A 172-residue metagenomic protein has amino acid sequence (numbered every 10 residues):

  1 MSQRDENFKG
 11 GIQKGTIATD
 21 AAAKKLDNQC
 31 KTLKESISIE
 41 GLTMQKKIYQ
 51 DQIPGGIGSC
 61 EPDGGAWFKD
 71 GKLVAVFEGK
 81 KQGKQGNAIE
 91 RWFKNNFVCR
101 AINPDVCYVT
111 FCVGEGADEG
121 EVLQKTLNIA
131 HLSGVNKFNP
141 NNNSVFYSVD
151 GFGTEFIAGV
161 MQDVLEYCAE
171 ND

Functional and structural regions predicted by a protein language model:
M1-I48: Interdomain/boundary linker segments immediately adjacent to catalytic/signaling cores
R4-G11, G86-I89, D118-Q124: Short, flexible/disordered intra-domain loops and linkers
I17, E40, E78, E119-L123 (+1 more regions): Eukaryote-skewed repeat-based solenoidal scaffolds used as protein-protein interaction platforms, primarily
E35-D70: Active-site metal-binding core of divalent-cation-utilizing nuclease and nuclease-like domains
G64-A66, V74-G83: Conserved catalytic cores of phosphodiester-cleaving nucleases, focusing on short active-site segments
E78-R91, E115-G116: Short beta-strand-loop-alpha-helix junction that forms the active-site gateway of nucleic-acid-processing nucleases
N87-D105, E121: Short, charged, amphipathic alpha-helix that recurs within catalytic cores of restriction-modification and other
V109-D172: Domain-level recognition of nuclease-like catalytic cores that cleave nucleotide substrates
